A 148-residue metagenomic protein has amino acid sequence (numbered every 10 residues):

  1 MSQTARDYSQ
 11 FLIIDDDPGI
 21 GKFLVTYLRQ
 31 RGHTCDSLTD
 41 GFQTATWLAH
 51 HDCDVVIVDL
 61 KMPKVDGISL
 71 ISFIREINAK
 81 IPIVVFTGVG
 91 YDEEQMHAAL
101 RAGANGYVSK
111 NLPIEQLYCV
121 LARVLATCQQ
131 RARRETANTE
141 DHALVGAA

Functional and structural regions predicted by a protein language model:
P18-D36: Two-component/phosphorelay signaling modules centered on CheY-like receiver
T39-D40, D66-S69: Acidic catalytic/metal-coordinating carboxylates
T46, I68-A79: Short amphipathic alpha-helix used as the core "switch/output" element in two-component signaling
D59: Active-site residues of response regulator receiver
M62: Receiver (REC) domain active-site loop signature in two-component systems and cognate sites in sensor histidine kinases
S69, G90-G106: Alpha4 helix (beta4-alpha4-beta5 surface) of REC/receiver domains from two-component response regulators
F86-T87: Hydrophobic/aromatic residues positioned on beta-strands within the core alpha/beta folds
Q95, L112-A122: C-terminal output helix
